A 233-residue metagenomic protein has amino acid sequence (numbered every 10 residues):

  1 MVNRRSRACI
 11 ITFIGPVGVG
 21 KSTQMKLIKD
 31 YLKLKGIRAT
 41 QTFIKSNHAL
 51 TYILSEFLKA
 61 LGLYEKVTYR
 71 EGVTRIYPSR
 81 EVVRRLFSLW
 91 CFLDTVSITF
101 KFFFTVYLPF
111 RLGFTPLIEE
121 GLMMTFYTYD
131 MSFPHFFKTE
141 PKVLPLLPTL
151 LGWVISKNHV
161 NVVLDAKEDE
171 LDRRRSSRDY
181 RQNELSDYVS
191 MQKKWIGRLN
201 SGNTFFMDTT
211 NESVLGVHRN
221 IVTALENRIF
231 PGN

Functional and structural regions predicted by a protein language model:
F13: Hydrophobic anchor at the beta1->P-loop junction of P-loop NTPases
G18: Walker A (P-loop) phosphate-binding loop of P-loop NTPases
K21: Conserved lysine of the Walker
Q24: Hydrophobic positions on the alpha1 helix immediately C-terminal to the Walker A/P-loop
K35-T51: Short beta-strand-centered segment that lines the nucleotide-binding/catalytic pocket of NTP-utilizing
H48-K138: ATP-dependent small-molecule kinase phosphotransfer cores that center on conserved nucleotide phosphate-binding segments
E119-L122, V154-R175: Conserved phosphate-donor/acceptor-positioning beta-strand/loop module used by diverse small-molecule
D169-N233: NTP-dependent small-molecule kinase module
